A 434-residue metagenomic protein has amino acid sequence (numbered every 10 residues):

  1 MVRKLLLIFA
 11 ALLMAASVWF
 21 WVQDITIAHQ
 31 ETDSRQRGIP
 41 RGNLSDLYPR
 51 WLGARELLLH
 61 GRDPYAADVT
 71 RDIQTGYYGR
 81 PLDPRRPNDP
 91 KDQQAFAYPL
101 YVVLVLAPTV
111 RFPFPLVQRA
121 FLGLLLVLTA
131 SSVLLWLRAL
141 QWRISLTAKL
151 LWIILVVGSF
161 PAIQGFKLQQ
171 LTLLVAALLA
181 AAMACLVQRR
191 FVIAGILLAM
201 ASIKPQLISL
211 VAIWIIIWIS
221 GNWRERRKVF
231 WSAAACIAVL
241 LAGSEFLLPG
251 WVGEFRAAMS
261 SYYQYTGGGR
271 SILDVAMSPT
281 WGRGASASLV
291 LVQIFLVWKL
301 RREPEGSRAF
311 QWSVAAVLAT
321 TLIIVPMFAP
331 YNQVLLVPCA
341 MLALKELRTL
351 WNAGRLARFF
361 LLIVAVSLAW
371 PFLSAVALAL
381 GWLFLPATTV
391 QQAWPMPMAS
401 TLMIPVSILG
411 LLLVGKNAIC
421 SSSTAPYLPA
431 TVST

Functional and structural regions predicted by a protein language model:
M1-C185, F191-V192, I215-V337, R348 (+3 more regions): Primarily membrane-embedded glycan-assembly and transfer machineries that use lipid-linked glycans
L198-A199, L273-G282, F360-L368: Noncatalytic linker/hinge segments flanking ATPase motor cores
L198-W214, V325-N332: Transmembrane helices and adjacent periplasmic/lumenal helix-loop junctions of polyprenol-phosphate-dependent
I203-L207, A235-G243, A369-L373: Membrane-embedded alpha-helical segments of transport systems, primarily multispan ion/solute transporters
A340-M341: Generic alpha-helical transmembrane segments
L344-T434: Aromatic-enriched
